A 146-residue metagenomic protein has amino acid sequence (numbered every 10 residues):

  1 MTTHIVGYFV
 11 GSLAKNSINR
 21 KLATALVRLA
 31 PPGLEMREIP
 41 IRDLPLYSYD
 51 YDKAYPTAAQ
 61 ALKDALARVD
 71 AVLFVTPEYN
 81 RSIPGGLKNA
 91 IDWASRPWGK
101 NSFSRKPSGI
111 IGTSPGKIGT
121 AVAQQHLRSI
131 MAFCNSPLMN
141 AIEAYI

Functional and structural regions predicted by a protein language model:
M1-T2, F103: Short, flexible coil/linker segments at domain boundaries that flank nucleotide/cofactor-interacting
T2-P32: N-terminal beta1-alpha1 ligand-phosphate binding loop
I5, E35, P107: Residues at the starts of beta-strands that form the adenosine-phosphate
K15-I18, Y47, S82-I83, G119-T120: Secondary-structure boundary/capping motif
A25-P31, R128-L138: Active-site-adjacent alpha-helix of alpha/beta-hydrolase-fold enzymes
E35-L46, N135-I146: Mobile beta-alpha loop/short-helix "lid" or hinge segments that flank ligand
P40-A58: N-terminal beta-loop-helix "entrance" segment that forms/cooperates in small-molecule cofactor or anionic ligand
A54-N135: Helix-loop-strand module that forms the ligand-binding subsite of alpha/beta enzymes
